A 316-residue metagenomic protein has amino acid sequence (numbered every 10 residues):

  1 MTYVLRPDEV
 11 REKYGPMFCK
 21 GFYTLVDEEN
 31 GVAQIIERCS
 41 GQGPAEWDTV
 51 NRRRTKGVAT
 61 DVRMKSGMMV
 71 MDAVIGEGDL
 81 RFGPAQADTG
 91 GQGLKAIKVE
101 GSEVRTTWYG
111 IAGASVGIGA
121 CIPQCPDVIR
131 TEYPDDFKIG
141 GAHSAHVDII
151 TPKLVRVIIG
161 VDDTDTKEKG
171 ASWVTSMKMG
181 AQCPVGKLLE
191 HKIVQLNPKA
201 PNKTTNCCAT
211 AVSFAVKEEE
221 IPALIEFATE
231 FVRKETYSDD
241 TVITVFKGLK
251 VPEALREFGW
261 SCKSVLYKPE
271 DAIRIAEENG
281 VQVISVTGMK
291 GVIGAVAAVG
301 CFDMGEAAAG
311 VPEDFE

Functional and structural regions predicted by a protein language model:
M1-E316: Conserved mixed alpha/beta catalytic, RNA-binding, or beta-rich assembly cores of soluble enzyme, regulatory
